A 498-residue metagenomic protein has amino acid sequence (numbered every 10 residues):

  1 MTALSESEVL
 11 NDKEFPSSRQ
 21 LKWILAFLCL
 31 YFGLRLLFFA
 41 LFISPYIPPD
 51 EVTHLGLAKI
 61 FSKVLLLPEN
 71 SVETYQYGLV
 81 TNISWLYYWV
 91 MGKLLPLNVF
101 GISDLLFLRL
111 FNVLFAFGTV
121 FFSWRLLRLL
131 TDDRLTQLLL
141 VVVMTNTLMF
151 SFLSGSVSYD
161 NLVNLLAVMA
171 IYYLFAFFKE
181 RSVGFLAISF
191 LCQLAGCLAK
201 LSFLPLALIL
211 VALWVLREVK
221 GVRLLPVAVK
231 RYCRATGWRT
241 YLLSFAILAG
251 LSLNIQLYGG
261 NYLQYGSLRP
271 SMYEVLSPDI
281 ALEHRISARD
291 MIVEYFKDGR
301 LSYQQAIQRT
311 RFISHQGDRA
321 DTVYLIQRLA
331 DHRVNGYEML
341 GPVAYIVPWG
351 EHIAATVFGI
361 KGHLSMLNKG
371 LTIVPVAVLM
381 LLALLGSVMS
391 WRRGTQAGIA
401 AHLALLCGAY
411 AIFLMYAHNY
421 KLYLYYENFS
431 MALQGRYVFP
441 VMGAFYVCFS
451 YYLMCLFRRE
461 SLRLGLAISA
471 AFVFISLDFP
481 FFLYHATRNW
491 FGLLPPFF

Functional and structural regions predicted by a protein language model:
M1-L37, E218-V222, V227-A249, V388-A404 (+1 more regions): Start-transfer (signal-anchor) and selected internal transmembrane alpha helices of multi-pass inner/ER membrane
Q20-E51, K59-L65, A246-Y262, A409-F413 (+1 more regions): Transmembrane signal-anchor helices characteristic of membrane glycosylation enzymes that use polyprenol
R35-A40, V52-N82, L86, L94 (+2 more regions): Extracytosolic helix-loop segments that constitute the early lumenal/periplasmic catalytic or substrate-binding loops
T81, W85, W89, N98-G118: Loop-to-helix entry region of an early transmembrane alpha helix in multi-pass inner-membrane enzymes
I102-L106, S123-N146, L165, R463: Transmembrane-helix signature of polytopic, membrane-embedded enzymes that assemble or transfer cell-envelope glycans
F107-T131, M169, L382-L385: Transmembrane-helix motifs of polytopic, lipid-linked glycan transferases
R128-T131, A170-F185, G196, E218: Membrane-interface transmembrane helices that cradle and orient dolichyl/undecaprenyl
L216-R217, G237-L382: Membrane-lumen/periplasm interface segments of specific transmembrane helices in polyprenyl phosphate-linked
